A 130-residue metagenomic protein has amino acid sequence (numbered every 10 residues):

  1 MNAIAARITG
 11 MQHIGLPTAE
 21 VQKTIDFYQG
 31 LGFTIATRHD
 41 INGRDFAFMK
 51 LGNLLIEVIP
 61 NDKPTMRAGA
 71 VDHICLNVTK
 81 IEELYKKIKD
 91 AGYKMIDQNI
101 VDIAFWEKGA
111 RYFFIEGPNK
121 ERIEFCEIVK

Functional and structural regions predicted by a protein language model:
M1-A5, K89-K130: Vicinal oxygen chelate
M1-Q22, V71-I74, C126-K130: N-terminal beta-strand motif that seeds the catalytic metal site of vicinal oxygen chelate
L16-L55, W106: Core segments of cupin and vicinal oxygen chelate
E20-V21, V78-E82: Helix N-cap motif at beta-to-alpha junctions
Q29-G30, K87-A91: Short amphipathic alpha-helices in soluble, non-transmembrane regions that often serve as interface/regulatory elements
D45-A47, D72, G109-F113: Short beta-strand micro-motifs in enzyme catalytic cores
F48-K50, N77, F114-E116: Short, well-ordered beta-strand micro-motif
